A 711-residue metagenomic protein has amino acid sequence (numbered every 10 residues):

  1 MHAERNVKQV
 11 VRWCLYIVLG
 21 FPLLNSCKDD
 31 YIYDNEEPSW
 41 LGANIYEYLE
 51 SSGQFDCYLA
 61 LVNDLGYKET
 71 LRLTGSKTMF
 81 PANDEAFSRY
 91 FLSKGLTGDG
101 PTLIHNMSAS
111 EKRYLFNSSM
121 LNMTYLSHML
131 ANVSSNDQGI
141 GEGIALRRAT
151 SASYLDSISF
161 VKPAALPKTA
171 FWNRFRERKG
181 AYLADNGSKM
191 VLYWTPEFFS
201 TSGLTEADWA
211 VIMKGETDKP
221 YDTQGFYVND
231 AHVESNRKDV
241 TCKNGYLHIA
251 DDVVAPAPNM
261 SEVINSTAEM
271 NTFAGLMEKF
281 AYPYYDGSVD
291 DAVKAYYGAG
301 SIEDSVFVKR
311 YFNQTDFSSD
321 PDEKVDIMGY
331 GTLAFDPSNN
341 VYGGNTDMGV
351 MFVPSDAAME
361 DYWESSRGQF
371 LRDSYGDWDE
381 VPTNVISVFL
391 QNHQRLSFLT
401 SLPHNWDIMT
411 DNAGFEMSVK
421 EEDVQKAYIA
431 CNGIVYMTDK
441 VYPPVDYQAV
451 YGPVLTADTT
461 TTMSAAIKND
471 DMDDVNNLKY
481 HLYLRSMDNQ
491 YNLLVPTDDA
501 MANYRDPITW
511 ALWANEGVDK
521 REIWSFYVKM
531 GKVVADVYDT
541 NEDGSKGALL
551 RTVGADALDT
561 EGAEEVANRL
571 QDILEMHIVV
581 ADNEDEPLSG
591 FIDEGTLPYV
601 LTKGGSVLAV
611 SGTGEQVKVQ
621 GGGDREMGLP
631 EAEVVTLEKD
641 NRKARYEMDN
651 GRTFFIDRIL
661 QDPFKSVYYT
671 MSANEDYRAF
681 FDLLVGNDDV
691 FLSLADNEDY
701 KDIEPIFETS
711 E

Functional and structural regions predicted by a protein language model:
M1-I45: Bacterial Sec-dependent N-terminal signal peptides
S26-E711: Mature, structured domains of secreted/extracytosolic soluble proteins
